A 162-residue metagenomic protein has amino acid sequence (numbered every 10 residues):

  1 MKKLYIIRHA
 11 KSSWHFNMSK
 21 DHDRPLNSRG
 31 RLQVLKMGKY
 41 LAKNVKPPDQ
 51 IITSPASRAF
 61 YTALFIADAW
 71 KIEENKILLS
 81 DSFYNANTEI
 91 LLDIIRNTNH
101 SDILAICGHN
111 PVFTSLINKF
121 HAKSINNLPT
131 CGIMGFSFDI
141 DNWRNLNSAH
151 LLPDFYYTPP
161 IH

Functional and structural regions predicted by a protein language model:
K2-K3, I7-S82, L128: Active-site-proximal alpha-helix that buttresses catalytic centers in soluble enzyme cores
F16, T62-L64, E89, S115-N118: Short glycine-/acidic-enriched loop or helix-start segments at secondary-structure transitions that form or flank
L35-A42, A67, L92-R96, I117 (+1 more regions): Generic structural signal for well-ordered alpha-helical scaffold segments
F83-I95: Short alpha-helix plus adjacent loop in nuclease-associated cores
I95, N147-H162: Functional cleft and adjacent loop/helix regions within the main domain that mediate ligand binding or catalysis
N97-A105, N110-G132: Non-DNA-binding regulatory cores of transcription-related proteins, predominantly C-terminal effector-binding
K123-D154: Domain-level recognition of soluble alpha/beta enzyme cores, biased toward histidine phosphatases/phosphomutases
